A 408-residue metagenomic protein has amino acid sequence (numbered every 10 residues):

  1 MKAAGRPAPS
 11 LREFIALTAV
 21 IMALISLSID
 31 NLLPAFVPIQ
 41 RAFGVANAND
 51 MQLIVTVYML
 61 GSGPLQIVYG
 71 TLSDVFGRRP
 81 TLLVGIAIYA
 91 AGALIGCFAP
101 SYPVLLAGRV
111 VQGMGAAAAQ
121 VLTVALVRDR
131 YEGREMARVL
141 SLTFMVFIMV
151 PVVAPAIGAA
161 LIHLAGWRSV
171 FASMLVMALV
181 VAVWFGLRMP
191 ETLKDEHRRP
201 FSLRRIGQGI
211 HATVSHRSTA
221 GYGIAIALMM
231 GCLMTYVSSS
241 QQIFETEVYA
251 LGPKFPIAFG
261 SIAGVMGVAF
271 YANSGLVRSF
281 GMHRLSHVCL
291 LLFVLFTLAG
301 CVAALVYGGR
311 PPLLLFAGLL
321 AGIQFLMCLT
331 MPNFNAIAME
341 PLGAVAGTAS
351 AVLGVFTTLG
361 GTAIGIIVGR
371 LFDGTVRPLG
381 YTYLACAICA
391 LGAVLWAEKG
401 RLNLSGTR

Functional and structural regions predicted by a protein language model:
K2-A8, T192-Y222: Juxtamembrane intracellular "pre-TM" segments in multi-pass secondary transporters
E13-V45, Y69, Y236-Q241: Extracytoplasmic
A35-P64: Extracellular/periplasmic helix-loop-helix junction of adjacent transmembrane segments in MFS-like secondary
V45, G77, F98-V104, G115 (+2 more regions): Helix-breaking motifs and short loop linkers at transmembrane-helix boundaries and internal kinks in secondary membrane
G63-P103: Conserved MFS/SLC helix-loop-helix module at the cytosolic interface between two early adjacent transmembrane helices
P80-L94, L175, L285-G300: Structural signature of the two symmetry-related core transmembrane helices
I88-I95, P103-V111, L314-L319: Paired small-residue
G108-M149: Cytoplasmic helix-loop-helix junction between adjacent transmembrane helices in 12-TM secondary transporters
